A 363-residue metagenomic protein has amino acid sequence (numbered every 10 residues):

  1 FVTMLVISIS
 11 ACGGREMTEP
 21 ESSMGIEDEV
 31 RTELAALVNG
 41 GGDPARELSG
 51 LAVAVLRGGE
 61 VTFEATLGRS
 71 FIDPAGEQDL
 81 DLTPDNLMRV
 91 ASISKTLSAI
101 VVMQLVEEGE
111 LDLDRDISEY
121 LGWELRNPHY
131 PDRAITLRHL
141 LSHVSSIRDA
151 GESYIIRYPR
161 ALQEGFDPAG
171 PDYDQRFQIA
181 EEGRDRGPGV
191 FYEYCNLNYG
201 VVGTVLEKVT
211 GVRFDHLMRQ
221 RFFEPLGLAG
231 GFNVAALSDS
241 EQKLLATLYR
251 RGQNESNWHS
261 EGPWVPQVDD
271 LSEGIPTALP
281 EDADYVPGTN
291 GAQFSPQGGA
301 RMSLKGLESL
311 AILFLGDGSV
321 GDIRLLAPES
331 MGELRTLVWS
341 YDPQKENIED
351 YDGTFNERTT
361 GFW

Functional and structural regions predicted by a protein language model:
F1-S8: Bacterial N-terminal signal peptides
I9-D28: Bacterial Sec-dependent N-terminal signal peptides
G25-M88, I179-E181: Short, conserved catalytic-motif segment at the N-terminal edge
L34, V53, G59, K95-S98 (+8 more regions): Residue-level preference for non-acidic, small/hydrophobic
G41-A52, P74-L140, R184-L197, S295-G298: Short active-site loop at a secondary-structure junction that contains or immediately precedes the catalytic residue(s)
L56-G58, L67, I93, H143-S145 (+1 more regions): Active-site-proximal beta-strand/loop segments in catalytic clefts of secreted hydrolases
R57, G68, S94, I117 (+1 more regions): Short, solvent-exposed turn/loop segments enriched in Gly/Ser/Thr/Pro and often Arg
F71, H129-W363: Short, surface-exposed loop or secondary-structure junction motifs that flank catalytic or metal-binding residues
